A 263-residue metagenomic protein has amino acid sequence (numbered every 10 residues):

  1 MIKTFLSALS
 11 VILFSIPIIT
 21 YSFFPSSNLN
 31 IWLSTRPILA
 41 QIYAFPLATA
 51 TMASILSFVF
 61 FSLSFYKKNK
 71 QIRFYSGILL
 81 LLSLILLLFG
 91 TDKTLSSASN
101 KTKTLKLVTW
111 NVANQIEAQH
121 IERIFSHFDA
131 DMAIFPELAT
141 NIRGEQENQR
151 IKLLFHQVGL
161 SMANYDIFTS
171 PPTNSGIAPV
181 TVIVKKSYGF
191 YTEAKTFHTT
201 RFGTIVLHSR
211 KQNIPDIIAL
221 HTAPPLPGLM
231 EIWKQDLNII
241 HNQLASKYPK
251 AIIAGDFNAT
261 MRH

Functional and structural regions predicted by a protein language model:
I2-Q157: N-terminal, active-site-proximal structural segment of metallo-dependent hydrolase catalytic domains
L29-A48, A163-V184, A259-H263: Active site of divalent-metal-dependent phosphoester/diester hydrolases
I42, W110-N111, I124-I151, I167 (+2 more regions): Active-site beta-strand/loop signature of hydrolases that rely on acidic residues for catalysis
K70, I116-E117, E231-I239: Soluble or luminal CAZymes and related metallo-dependent hydrolases
L88-L95, L138-D216, L220: Structured beta-strand-rich core segments of catalytic domains in phosphoester-bond hydrolases
E117-A118, T204, M261-R262: Short, well-ordered alpha-helical microsegments
P225-E231: Extended amphipathic ligand-handling, pore-lining, and cofactor/metal-binding catalytic surfaces
